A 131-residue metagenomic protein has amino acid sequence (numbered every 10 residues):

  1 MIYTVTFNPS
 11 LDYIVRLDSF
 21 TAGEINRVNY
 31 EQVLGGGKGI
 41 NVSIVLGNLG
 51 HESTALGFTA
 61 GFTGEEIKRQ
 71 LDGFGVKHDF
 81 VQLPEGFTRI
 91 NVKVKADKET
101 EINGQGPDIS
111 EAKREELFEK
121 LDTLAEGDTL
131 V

Functional and structural regions predicted by a protein language model:
M1-L56, E65-E66: Glycine-rich phosphate/adenosyl-contacting loop at the front of the ribokinase-like
T4, L130-V131: Short glycine-rich or small-residue beta-strand-to-loop segments that form or flank ligand, phosphate, metal/Fe-S
N48-T129: Conserved N-terminal subdomain of the carbohydrate kinase-like
